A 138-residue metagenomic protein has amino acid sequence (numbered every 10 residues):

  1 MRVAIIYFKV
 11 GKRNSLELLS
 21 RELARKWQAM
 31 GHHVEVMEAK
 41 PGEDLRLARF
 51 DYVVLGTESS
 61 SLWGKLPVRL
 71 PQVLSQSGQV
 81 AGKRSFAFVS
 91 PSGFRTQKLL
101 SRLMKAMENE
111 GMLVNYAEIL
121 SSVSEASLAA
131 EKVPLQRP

Functional and structural regions predicted by a protein language model:
V3-P138: FMN-binding flavodoxin-like domain, especially the glycine-rich phosphate-binding loop
